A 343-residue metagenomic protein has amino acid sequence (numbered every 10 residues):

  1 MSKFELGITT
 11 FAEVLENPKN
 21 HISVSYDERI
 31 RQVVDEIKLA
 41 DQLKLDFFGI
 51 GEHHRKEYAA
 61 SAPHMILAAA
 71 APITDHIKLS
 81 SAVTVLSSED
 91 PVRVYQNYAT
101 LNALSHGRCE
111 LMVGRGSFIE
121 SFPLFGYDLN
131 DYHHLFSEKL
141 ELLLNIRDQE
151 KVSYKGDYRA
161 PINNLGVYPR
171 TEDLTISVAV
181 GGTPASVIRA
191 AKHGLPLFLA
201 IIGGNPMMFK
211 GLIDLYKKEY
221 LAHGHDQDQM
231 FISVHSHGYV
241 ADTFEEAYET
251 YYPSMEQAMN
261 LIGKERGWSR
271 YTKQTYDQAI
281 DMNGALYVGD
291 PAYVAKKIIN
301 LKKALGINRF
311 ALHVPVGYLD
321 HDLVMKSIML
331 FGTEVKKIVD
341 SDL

Functional and structural regions predicted by a protein language model:
M1-I73, L174: N-terminal beta1-alpha1-beta2 module of alpha/beta enzyme domains
S2, I8-T10, H133-G166, M207-N308 (+1 more regions): An alpha-helical appendage that flanks or caps ligand/catalytic pockets
S2-F4, D90-L195, M207-K210, D214: Internal, glycine-rich beta/alpha segment that forms the wall or movable "lid" of small-molecule/cofactor binding
L6, A40, E52, A70 (+6 more regions): Conserved, mostly hydrophobic/aromatic
L6-T10, F48-I50, L79-S81, C109-V113 (+4 more regions): Hydrophobic faces of well-ordered beta-strands that scaffold small-molecule active sites in alpha/beta enzyme cores
N17-I30, T84-P91, T171-G182, M282-P291: Active-site mouth loops of central-metabolism enzymes
F47-A69, V85, S117, I202-G204 (+1 more regions): Glycine-rich, proline-tolerant flexible connector loops at the mouths of alpha/beta enzymes
E57, S61-S81, F331-D340: Alpha-helix-loop-beta-strand connector modules within alpha/beta enzyme cores
